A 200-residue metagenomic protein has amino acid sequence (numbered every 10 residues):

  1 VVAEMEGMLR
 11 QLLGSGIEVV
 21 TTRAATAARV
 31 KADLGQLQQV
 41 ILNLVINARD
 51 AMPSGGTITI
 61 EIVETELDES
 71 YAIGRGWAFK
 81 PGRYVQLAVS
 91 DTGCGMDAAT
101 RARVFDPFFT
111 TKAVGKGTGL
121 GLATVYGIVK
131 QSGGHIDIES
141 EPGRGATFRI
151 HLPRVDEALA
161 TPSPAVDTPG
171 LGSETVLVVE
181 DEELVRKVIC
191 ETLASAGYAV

Functional and structural regions predicted by a protein language model:
V1-V200: Core catalytic ATP-binding domain of two-component histidine kinases
